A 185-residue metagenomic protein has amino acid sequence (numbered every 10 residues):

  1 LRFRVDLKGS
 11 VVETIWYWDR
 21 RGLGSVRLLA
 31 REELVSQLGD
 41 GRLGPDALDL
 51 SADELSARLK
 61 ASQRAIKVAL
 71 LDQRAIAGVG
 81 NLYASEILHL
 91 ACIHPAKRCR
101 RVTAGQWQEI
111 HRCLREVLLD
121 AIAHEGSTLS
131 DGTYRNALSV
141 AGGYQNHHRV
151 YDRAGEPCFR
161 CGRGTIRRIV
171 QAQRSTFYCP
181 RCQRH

Functional and structural regions predicted by a protein language model:
L1-H185: Structured catalytic/nucleic-acid-binding cores of DNA maintenance enzymes
